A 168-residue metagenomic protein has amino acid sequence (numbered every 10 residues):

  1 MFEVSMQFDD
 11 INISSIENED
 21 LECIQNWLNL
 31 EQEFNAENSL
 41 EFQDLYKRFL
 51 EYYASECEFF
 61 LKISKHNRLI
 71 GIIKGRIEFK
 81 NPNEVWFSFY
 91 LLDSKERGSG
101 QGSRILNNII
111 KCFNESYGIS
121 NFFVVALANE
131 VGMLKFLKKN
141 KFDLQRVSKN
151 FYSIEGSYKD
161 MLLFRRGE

Functional and structural regions predicted by a protein language model:
Q7-D10, S15-E19, N26-R97, L106-N108 (+2 more regions): Acetyl-CoA-dependent GNAT
E58, K159-L163: Short hydrophobic/aromatic beta-strand or adjacent loop that forms the aromatic wall/cage of a ligand/substrate-binding
R68-G71, G132, Y158: Glycine-rich acetyl-CoA-binding "A-motif" of GNAT/NAT acetyltransferases
W86, G132-L144, K149: Conserved N-terminal glycine/acidic-rich loop preference
G100: Glycine-rich phosphate-binding loop
S103: Residues forming the Rossmann-fold NAD(P)(H) cofactor-binding site
E115-V125: Conserved GNAT acetyl-CoA-binding A-motif
V125, K141-K159: Conserved catalytic-core motifs of GNAT/GCN5-like acyltransferases
